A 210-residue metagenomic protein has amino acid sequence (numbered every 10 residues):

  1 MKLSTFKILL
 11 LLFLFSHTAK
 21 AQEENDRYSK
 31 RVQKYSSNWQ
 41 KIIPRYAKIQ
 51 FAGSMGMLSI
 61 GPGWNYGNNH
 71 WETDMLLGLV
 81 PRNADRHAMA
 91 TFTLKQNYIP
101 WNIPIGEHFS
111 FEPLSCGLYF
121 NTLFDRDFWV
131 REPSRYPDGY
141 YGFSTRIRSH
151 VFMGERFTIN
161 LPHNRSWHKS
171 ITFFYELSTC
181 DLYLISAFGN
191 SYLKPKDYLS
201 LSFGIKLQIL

Functional and structural regions predicted by a protein language model:
M1-S36, L210: Cleavable N-terminal export/targeting peptides
E23, R27-P44, N69-H70, W101-P113 (+1 more regions): Short loop/turn motifs that connect adjacent beta-strands in outer-membrane beta-barrel proteins
V32-Q40, L58-N68, E72, A90-W101 (+1 more regions): Feature captures outer-membrane beta-barrel proteins of Gram-negative bacteria and organelles
K41-S54, W71-N83: Transmembrane beta-strand segments that form the barrel wall of outer-membrane beta-barrel proteins
P44, M55-M57, M89, R148 (+1 more regions): Membrane-spanning beta-strands of outer-membrane beta-barrel proteins
A47-F51, P62, T73-M75, C116-L118 (+1 more regions): Membrane-embedded beta-strand positions of outer-membrane beta-barrel proteins
M75-L114: Hydrophobic/aromatic-rich structural module bridging two neighboring secondary-structure elements via a short loop
I105-L210: Outer-membrane beta-barrel transmembrane domain signature
